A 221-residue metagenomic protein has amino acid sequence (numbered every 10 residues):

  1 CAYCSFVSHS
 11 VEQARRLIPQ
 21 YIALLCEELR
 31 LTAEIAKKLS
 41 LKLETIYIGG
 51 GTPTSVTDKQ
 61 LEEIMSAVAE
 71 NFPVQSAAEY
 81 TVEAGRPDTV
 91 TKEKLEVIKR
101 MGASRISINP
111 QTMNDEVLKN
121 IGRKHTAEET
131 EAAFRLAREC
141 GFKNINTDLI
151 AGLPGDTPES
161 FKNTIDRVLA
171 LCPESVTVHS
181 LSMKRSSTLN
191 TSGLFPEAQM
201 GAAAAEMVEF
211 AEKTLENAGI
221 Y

Functional and structural regions predicted by a protein language model:
C1-C4: Short cysteine clusters
V7-A36, L41-Y221: C-terminal scaffold of the Radical SAM
